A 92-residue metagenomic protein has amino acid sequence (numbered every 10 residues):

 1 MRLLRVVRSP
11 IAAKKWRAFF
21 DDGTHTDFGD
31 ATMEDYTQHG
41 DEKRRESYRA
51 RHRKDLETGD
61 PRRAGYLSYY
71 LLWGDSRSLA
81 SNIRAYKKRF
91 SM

Functional and structural regions predicted by a protein language model:
M1-M92: Arg/Lys-rich, low-complexity, intrinsically disordered basic segments
